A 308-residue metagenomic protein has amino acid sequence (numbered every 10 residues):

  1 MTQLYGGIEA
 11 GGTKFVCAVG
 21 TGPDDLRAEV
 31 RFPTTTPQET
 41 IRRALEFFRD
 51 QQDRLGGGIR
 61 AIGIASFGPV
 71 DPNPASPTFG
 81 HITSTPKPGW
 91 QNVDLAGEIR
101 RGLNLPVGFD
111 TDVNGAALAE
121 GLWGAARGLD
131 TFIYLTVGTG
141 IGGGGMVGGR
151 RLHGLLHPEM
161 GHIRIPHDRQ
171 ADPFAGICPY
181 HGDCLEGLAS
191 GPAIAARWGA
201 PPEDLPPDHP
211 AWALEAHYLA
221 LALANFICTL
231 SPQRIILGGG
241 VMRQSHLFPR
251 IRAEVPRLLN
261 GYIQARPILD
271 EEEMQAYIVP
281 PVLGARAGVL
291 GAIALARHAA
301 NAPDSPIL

Functional and structural regions predicted by a protein language model:
M1-A61, V70-T78, G97-V107, A119-T131 (+1 more regions): ATP-binding/phosphotransfer module of carbohydrate and carboxylate kinases, centering on a glycine-rich
E9, G63-F67, Y134-G140, G144: Short beta-strand segments
S76-N92: A charged helix-plus-loop insertion that forms the helical arch/lid used to bind and gate nucleic-acid substrates
V107-T111, G115: General beta-strand structural signal in soluble alpha/beta enzymes
A116-L122, G143-G145, R164: Adenylate-forming
H157-A171: A short, polar/charged loop-to-alpha-helix boundary motif
